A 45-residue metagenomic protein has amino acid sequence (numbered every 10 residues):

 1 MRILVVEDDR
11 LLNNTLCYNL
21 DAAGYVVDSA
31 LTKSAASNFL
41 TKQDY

Functional and structural regions predicted by a protein language model:
M1: Switch/coupling loops of ABC transporter nucleotide-binding domains
L4, S29-Y45: Acidic, metal-coordinating helix/loop segments flanking the phosphotransfer/catalytic sites of two-component signaling
E7: Conserved acidic carboxylate
L11: Conserved Rossmann-like nucleotide-cofactor binding loop
N14-A22: Charged docking surfaces used in two-component/phosphorelay signaling
